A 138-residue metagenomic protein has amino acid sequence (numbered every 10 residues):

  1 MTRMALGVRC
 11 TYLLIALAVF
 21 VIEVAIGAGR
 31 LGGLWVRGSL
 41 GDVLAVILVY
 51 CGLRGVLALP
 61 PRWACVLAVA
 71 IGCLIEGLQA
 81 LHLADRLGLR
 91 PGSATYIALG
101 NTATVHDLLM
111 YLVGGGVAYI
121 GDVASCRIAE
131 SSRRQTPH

Functional and structural regions predicted by a protein language model:
M1-S131, Q135-H138: Bulky hydrophobic segments
